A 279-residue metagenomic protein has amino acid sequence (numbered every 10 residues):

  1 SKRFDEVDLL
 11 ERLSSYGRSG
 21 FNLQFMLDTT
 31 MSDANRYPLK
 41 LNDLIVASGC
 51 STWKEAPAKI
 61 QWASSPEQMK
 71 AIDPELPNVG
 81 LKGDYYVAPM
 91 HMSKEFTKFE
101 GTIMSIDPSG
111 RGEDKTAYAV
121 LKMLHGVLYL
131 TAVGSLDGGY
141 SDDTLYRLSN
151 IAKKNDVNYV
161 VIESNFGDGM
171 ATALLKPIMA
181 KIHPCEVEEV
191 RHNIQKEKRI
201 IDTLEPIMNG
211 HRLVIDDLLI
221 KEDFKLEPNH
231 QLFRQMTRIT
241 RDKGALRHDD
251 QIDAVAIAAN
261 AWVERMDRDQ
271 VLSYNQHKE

Functional and structural regions predicted by a protein language model:
S1-I106: ATPase catalytic-site recognition across NTP-hydrolyzing enzymes
K2-E11, S15-Y16, N22, D28 (+3 more regions): Mg2+-dependent endonuclease catalytic cores in nucleic-acid-processing enzymes, primarily RNase H-like
S14, R18, F99, R111-D114 (+3 more regions): Active-site-proximal structural scaffolding
F96-M123, A254: Gly/Thr-rich phosphate-binding beta-strand-loop-beta motif of the actin/hexokinase/Hsp70
I103-S105, R212-D216, L272: Short hydrophobic beta-strand segments
R111-D114, N155, R265: A cross-taxa feature marking solvent-exposed loop/turn segments within ectodomains of secreted and single-pass membrane
R238-E279: Charge-patterned, long linear interaction tracts outside catalytic cores
